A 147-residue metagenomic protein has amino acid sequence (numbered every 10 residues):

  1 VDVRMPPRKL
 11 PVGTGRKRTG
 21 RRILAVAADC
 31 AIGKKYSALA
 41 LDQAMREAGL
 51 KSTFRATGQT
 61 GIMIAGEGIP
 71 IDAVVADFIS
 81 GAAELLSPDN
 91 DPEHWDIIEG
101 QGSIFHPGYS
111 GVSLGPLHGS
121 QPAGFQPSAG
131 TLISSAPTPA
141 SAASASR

Functional and structural regions predicted by a protein language model:
V1-R8, G13-G15, F78-P88, W95 (+1 more regions): Conserved catalytic-core segment of NTP-binding enzymes
R4, S52-T60: A short glycine-rich beta-strand->turn/loop micro-motif centered on a GG-aromatic cluster
R8-S52: Walker A (P-loop) phosphate-binding motif
R21-L24, K51-T53, H94-D96, A123-Q126: Structural motif
A28, T57, G130: Cofactor-binding loop segments of dinucleotide-utilizing enzymes, especially the Rossmann-like FAD- and NAD(P)+-binding
A31, K35-L39, M63, G100 (+1 more regions): Short glycine/serine/threonine-rich phosphate/pyrophosphate-binding segments that cradle anionic phosphate groups
T60-I79: P-loop NTPase switch/communication element
